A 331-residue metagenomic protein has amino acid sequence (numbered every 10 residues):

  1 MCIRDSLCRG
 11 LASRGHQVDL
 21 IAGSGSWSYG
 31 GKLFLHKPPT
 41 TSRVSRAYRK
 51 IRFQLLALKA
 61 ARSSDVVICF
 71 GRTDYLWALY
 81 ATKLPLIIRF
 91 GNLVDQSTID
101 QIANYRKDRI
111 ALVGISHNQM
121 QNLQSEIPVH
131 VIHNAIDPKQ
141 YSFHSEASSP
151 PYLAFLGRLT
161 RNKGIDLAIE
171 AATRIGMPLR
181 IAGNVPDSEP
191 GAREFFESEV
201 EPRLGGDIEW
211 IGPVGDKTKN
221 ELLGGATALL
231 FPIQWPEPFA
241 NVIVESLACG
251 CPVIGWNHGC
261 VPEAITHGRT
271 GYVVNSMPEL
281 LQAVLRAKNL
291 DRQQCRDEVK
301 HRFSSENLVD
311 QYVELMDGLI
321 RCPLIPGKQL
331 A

Functional and structural regions predicted by a protein language model:
M1-I3: Conserved small/polar residues in nucleotide/adenosyl-binding loops
R9-V44: N-terminal strand-loop element at the rim of the active site of nucleotide-sugar-dependent glycosyltransferases
R14, E279-A331: A charged, aromatic-enriched C-terminal amphipathic alpha-helix characteristic of glycosyltransferases across folds
A111-V113, E126-P186: Conserved donor-binding/catalytic core segment of Leloir-type glycosyltransferases
G183, F196-V214: Nucleotide-activated donor-binding/catalytic signature segment of Leloir-type glycosyltransferases, i.e., the conserved
G224-P238, C251: Acidic donor-binding loop of glycosyltransferase active sites
A248, P252-G255: Short hydrophobic beta-strand element within catalytic cores of glycosyltransferases and related nucleotide-activated
N257-G268, Y272-N275: Short acidic/histidine- and often glycine-rich active-site loop of Leloir-type glycosyltransferases that engages
